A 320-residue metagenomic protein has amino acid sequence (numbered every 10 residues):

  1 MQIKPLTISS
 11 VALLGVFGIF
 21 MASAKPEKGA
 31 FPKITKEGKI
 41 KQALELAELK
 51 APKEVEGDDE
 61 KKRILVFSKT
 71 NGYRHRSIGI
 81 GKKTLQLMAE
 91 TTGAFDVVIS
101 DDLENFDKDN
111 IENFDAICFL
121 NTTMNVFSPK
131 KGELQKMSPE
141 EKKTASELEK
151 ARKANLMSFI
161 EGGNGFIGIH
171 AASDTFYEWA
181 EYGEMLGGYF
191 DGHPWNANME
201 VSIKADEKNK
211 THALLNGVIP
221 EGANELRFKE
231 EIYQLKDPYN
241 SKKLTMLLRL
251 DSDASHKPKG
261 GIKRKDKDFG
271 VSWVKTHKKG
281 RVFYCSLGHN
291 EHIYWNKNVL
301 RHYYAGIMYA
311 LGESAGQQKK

Functional and structural regions predicted by a protein language model:
M1-E27: Bacterial Sec-dependent N-terminal signal peptides
K25-D59, L87-T92, D109, A254-K320: Extracellular ligand-binding/catalytic regions of CAZymes and related secreted enzymes and adhesion modules
A43-L49, E184, G188-K278: Catalytic beta-strand/loop cores that center a nucleophilic Ser/Cys/Thr and support acyl-enzyme chemistry
K61-G72: Short beta-strand segments enriched in small/hydrophobic residues
I64, I111-F176, K279: Short alpha-beta junction capping motif
T70-Y73, L103-N105, T122-V126, F166 (+5 more regions): Solvent-exposed loop/turn segments at secondary-structure junctions within structured extracellular/periplasmic domains
N71-K83: Glycine- and acidic-residue-enriched helix-capping/strand-helix junction motifs
F95-E104: A short beta-strand-loop structural module common to alpha/beta enzyme folds
